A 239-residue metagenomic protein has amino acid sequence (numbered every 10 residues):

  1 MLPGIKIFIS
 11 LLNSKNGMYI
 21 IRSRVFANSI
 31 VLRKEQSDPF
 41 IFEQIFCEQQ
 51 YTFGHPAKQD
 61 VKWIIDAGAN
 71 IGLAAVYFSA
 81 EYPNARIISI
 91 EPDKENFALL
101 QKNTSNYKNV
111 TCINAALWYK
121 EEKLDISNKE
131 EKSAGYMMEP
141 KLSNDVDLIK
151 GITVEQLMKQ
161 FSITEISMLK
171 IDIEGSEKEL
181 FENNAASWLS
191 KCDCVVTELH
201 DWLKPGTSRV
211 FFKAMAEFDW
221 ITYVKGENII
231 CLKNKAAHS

Functional and structural regions predicted by a protein language model:
M1-S239: Phosphate/nucleotide-binding beta-alpha loop and adjacent structural elements of enzyme active sites
